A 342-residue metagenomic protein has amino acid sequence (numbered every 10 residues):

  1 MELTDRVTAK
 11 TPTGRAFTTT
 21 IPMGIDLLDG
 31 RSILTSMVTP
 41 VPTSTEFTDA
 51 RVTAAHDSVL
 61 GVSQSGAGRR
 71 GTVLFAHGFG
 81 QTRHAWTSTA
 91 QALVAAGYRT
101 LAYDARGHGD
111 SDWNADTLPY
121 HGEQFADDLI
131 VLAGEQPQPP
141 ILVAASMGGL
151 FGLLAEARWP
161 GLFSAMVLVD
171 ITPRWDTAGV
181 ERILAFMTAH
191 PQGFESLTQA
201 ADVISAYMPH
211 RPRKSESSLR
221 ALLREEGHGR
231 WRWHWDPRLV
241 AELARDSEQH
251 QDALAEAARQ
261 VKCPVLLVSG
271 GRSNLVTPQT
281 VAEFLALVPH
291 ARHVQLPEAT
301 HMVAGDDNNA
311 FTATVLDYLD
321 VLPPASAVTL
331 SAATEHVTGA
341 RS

Functional and structural regions predicted by a protein language model:
S44, A90, A95, L101 (+2 more regions): Active-site loop/oxyanion-hole signature of alpha/beta-hydrolase fold enzymes
A55-S65: A short loop-to-beta-strand scaffold at the N-terminal edge of the catalytic core in hydrolase folds
R70, G78-Q81, S146: Active-site glycine-rich loops that stabilize anionic/oxyanionic intermediates across multiple enzyme folds
G80-S88, T100: Serine-hydrolase catalytic-loop signature spanning alpha/beta hydrolases and amidase-signature enzymes
Q138-T177: Conserved hydrolase catalytic core segment
E195-Q249: Conserved alpha/beta-hydrolase catalytic His-Asp/Glu region
G227-A286, R292-Q295: Conserved serine/cysteine hydrolase catalytic core
L296-T312: Catalytic histidine-centered segment of alpha/beta-hydrolase-like enzymes
